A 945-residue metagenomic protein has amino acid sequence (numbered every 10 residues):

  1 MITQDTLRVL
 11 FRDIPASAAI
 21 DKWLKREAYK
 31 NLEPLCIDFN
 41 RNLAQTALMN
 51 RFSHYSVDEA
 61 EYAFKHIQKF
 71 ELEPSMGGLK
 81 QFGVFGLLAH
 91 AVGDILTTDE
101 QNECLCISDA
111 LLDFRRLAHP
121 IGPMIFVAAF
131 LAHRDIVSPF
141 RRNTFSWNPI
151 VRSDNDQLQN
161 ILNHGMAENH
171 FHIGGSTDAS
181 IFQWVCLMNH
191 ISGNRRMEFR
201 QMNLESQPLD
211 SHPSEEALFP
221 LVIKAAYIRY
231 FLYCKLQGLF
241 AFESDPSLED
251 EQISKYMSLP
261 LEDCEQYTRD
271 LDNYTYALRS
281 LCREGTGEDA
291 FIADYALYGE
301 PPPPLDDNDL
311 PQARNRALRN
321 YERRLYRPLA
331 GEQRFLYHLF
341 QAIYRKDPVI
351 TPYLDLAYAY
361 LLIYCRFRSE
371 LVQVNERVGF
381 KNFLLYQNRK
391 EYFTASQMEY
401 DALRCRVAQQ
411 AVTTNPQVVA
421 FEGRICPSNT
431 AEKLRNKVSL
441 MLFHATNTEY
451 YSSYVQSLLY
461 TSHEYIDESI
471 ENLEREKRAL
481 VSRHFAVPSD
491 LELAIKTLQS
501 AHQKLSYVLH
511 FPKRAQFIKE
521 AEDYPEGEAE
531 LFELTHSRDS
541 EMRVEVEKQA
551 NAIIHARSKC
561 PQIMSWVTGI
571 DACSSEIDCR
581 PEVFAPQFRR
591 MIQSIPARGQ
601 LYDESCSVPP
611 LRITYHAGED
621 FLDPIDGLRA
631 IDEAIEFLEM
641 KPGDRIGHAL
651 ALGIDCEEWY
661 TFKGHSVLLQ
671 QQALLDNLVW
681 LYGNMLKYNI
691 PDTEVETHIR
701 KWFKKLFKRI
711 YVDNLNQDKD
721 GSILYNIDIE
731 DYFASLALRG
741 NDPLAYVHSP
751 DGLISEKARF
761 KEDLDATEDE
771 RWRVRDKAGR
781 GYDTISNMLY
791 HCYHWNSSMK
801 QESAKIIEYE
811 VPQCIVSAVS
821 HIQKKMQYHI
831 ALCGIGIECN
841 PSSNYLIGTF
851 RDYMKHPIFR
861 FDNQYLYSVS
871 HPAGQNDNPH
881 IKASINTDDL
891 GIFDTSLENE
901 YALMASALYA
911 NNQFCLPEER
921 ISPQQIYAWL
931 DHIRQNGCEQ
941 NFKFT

Functional and structural regions predicted by a protein language model:
M1-T945: Metal-cofactor-binding active-site regions of metalloenzymes
